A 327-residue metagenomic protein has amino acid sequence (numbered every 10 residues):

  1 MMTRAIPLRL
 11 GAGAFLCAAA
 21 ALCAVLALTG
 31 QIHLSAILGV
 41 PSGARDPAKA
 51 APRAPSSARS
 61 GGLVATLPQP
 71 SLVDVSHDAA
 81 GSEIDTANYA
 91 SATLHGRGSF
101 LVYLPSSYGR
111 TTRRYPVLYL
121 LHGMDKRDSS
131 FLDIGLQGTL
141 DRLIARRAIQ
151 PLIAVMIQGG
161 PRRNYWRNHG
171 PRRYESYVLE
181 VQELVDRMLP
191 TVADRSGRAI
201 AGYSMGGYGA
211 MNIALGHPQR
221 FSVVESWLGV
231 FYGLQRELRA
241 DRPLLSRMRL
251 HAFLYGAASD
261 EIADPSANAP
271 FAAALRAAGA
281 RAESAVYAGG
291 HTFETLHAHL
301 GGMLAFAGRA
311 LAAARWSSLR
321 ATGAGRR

Functional and structural regions predicted by a protein language model:
M1-A5: N-terminal secretory signal peptides that target proteins for export/translocation
L8-R327: Non-catalytic cap/lid and distal C-terminal segments of serine-dependent acyl enzymes
